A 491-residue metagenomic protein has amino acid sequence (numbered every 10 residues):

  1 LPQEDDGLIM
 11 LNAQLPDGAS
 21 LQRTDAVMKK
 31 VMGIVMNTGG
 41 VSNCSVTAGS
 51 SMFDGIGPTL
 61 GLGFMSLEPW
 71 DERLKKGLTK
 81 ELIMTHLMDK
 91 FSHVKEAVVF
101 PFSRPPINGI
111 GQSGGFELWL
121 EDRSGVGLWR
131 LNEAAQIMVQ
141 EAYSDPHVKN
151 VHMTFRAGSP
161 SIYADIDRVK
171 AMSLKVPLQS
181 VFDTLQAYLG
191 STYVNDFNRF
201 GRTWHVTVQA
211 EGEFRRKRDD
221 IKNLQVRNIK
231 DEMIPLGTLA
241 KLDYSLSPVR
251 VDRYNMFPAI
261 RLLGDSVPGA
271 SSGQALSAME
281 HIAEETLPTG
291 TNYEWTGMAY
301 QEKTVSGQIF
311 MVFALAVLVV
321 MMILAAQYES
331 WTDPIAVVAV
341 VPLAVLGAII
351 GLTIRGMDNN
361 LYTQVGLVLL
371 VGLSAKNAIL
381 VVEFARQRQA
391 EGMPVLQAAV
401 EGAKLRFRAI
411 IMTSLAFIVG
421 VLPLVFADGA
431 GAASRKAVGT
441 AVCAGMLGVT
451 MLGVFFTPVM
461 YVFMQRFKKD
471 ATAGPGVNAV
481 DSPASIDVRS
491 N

Functional and structural regions predicted by a protein language model:
L1, M32, M88, V139 (+8 more regions): Alpha-helical membrane-interface segments at transmembrane helix boundaries
L1-G18, E72-L74, Q112-G114, V425-A433: Transmembrane helices with small-residue packing motifs
M10, R23-V46, P58-P160, V169-T296 (+4 more regions): Surface-exposed amphipathic alpha-helical segments in non-transmembrane regions that serve as interaction surfaces
D17-R23, V27-K29, A430-A433, V459-N491: Interfacial helix-loop-helix hairpins and adjacent transmembrane helices of multi-pass alpha-helical membrane proteins
S51-D54, G109: AMP-binding (ANL) adenylation modules
L118, I379-L380, F384-R386, L452-A473: Membrane-helix cytosolic exit motif
V319-R406, I411-A430, A444-G448, L452-F455: Hydrophobic transmembrane alpha-helices and their membrane-interface caps in long multi-pass transport proteins
